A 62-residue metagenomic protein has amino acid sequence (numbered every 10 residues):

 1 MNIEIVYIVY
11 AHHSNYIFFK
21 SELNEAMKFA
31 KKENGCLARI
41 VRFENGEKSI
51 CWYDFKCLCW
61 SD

Functional and structural regions predicted by a protein language model:
N2-I5, K20-M27, K31, F43: Low-complexity, Ser/Thr/Pro-rich intrinsically disordered linker/stalk segments at domain junctions
E4-V9, F18, V41, C51: Residues marking helix boundaries in flexible regions
Y10-N24: A short, exposed loop/beta-hairpin motif centered on an aromatic-Gly-Thr core
N15, K31-D62: Short, mixed-charge low-complexity intrinsically disordered segments
